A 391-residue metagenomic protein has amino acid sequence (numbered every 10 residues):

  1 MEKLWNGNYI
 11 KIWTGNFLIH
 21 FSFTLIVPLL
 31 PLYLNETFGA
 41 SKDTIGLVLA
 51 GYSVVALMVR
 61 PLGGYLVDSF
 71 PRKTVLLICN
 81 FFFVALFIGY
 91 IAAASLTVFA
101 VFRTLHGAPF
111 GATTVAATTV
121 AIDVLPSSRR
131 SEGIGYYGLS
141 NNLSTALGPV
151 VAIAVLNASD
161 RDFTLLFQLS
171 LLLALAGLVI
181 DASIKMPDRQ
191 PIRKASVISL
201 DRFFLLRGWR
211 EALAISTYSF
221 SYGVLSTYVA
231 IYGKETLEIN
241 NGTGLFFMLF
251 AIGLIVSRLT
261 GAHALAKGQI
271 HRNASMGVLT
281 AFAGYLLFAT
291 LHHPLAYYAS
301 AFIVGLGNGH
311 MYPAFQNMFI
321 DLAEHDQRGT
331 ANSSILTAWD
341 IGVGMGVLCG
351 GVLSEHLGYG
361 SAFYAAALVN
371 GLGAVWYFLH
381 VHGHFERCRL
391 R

Functional and structural regions predicted by a protein language model:
M1-N6, M186-I215: Juxtamembrane intracellular "pre-TM" segments in multi-pass secondary transporters
W5-V48, S53, R210-A214, S219-Y232 (+1 more regions): Helix-loop boundary and gating motifs at the non-cytosolic
S53-P61, A146, A251-L259, V343-G344: Residue-level signature of mid-helix packing/kink "hotspots" within the transmembrane helices of 12-pass Major
V59-P71, S257-Q269: Helix-to-loop junctions at the C-terminal end of transmembrane segments in multipass secondary transporters
T74-I88, R272-L286: Structural signature of the two symmetry-related core transmembrane helices
T97-L105, L295-I303: Paired small-residue
F102-S140: Cytoplasmic helix-loop-helix junction between adjacent transmembrane helices in 12-TM secondary transporters
L171-Q190, W376-V381: C-terminal membrane-cytosol helix-exit motif in multi-pass small-molecule transporters
